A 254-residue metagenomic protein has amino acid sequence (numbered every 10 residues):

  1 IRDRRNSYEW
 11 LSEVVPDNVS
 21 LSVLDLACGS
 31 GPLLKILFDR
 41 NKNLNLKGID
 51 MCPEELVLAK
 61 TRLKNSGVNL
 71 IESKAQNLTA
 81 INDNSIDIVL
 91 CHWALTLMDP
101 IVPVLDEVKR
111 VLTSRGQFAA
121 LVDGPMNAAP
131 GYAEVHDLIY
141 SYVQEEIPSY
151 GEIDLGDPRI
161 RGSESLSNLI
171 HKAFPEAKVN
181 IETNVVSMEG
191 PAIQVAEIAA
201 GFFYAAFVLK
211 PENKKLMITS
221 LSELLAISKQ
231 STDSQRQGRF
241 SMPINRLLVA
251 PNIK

Functional and structural regions predicted by a protein language model:
R2-V19, I36: Conserved alpha-helix/loop element of class I SAM-dependent methyltransferases that forms part of the SAM/SAH-binding
R4, S30-P32, G156-K254: Conserved Class I S-adenosyl-L-methionine
L24-L26, S30-L78: Class I SAM-dependent methyltransferase SAM/SAH-binding core
T79-I88: A short acidic, Gly/Pro-enriched loop at the edge of an enzyme's catalytic core that lines a small-molecule cofactor
I88-I101: A short SAM/SAH-binding and catalytic strip from SAM-dependent methyltransferases
M98-D99, L112-S114: Helix-to-beta-strand junctions that scaffold the AdoMet/dcAdoMet cofactor pocket in Class I SAM-dependent enzymes
V102, Q117-E189: Conserved catalytic/acceptor-binding region of the Class I
P103-E107: Short, conserved SAM-binding segment of the class I
